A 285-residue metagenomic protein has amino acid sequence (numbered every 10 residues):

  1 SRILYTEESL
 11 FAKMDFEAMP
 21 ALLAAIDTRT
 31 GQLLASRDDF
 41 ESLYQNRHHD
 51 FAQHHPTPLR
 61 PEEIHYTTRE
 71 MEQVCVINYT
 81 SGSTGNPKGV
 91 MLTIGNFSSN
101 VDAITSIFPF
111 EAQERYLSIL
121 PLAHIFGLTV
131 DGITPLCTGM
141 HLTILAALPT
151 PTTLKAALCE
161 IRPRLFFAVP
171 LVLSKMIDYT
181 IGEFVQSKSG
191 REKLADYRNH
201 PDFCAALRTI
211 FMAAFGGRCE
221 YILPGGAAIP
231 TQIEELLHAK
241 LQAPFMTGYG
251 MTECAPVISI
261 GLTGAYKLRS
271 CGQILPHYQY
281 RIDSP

Functional and structural regions predicted by a protein language model:
S1-K13, G89-M91, M140-A147, M246: Short beta-strand->loop structural element characteristic of the AMP-binding/adenylate-forming
S1-Q53: Structural core segment of the AMP-binding/adenylate-forming
S1-R2, E160-I161, G217: Active-site charged/polar residues at nucleotide-handling catalytic sites that mediate phosphoryl, nucleotidyl
L4, V74, T80-S83, Y116 (+3 more regions): Conserved S/T- and glycine-rich ATP-binding loop of Class I adenylate-forming
Y44-Y79, N86, P109-R115: Conserved pre-ATP/AMP-binding loop-to-beta segment of ANL
C75-N100: Conserved AMP-binding A3 loop
S98-R115, L122-T209, K240: Conserved AMP-binding/adenylation subdomain of ANL enzymes
L207-P285: Conserved AMP-binding/adenylate-forming
